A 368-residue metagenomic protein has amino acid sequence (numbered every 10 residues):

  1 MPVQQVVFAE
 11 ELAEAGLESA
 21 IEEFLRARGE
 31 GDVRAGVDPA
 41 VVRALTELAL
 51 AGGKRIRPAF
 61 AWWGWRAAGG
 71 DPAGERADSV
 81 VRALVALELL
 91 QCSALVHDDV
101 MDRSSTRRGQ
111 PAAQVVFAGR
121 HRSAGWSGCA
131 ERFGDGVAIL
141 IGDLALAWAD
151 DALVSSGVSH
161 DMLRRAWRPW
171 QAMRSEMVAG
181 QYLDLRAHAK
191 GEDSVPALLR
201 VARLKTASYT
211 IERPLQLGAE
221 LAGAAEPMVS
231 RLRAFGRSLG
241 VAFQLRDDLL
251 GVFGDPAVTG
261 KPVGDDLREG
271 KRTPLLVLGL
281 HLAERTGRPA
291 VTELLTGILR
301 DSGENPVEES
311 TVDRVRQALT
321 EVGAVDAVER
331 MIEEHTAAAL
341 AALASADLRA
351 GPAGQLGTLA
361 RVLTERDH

Functional and structural regions predicted by a protein language model:
M1-H368: All-alpha prenyltransferase/terpene-synthase fold signal
